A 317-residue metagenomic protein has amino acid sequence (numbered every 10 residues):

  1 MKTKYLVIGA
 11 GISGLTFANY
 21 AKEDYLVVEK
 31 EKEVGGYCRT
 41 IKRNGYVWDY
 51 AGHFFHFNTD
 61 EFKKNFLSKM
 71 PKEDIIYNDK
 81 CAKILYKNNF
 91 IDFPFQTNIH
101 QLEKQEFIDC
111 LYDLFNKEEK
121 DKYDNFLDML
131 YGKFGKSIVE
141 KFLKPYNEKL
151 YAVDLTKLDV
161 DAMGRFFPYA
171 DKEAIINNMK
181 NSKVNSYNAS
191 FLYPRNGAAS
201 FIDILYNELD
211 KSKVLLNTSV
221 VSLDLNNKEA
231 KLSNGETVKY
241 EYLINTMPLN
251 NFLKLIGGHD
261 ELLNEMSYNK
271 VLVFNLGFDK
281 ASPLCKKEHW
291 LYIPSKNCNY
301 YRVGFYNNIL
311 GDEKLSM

Functional and structural regions predicted by a protein language model:
T3, G52, Y240-E241: Local beta-strand N-terminus motif with an aromatic residue
T3-V27: N-terminal Rossmann-like FAD-binding beta1-loop-alpha1 element of flavoenzymes
S13, E33, N250: Conserved Rossmann-like nucleotide-cofactor binding loop
Y20-R43: Glycine-rich FAD pyrophosphate-binding loop
K42, L85, L215, K231-L232: A general beta-strand register signal
N44-E119, R165: Dinucleotide-binding Rossmann-like beta1-alpha1 core, especially the glycine-rich loop that anchors the ADP
N89, E106-K228, T246: Active-site/ligand-binding neighborhood in enzyme catalytic cores
V221-M317: Mid-domain catalytic core of redox enzymes that form a hydrophobic substrate pocket/lid adjacent to a catalytic redox
